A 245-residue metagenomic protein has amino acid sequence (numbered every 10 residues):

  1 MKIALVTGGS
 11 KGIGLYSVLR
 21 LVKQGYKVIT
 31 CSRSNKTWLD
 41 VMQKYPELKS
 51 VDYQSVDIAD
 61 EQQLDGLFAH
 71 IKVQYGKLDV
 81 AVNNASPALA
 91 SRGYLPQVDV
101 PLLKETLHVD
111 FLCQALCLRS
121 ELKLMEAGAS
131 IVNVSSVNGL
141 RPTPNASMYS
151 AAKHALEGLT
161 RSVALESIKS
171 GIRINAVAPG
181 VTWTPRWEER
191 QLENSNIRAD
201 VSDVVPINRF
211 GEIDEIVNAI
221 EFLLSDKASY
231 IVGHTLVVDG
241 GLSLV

Functional and structural regions predicted by a protein language model:
S10-K11: Conserved glycine-rich cofactor-binding loop
D65, A88-K104, N145-M148, E188 (+1 more regions): Conserved mid-core segment of classical short-chain dehydrogenase/reductases
R92, R141, E221, V232-V245: Short C-terminal tail/terminal secondary-structure segment of NAD(P)H-dependent dehydrogenase/reductase domains
P96-A115, V132, L156, I207: Catalytic Tyr-X3-Lys loop
V109-A129, A164-L165, K169, S225: Amphipathic alpha-helical dimer-interface segment in Rossmann-like NAD(P)H-dependent oxidoreductases
L118, A152, T160: Active-site helix of classical SDR
S136: Residue(s) in the substrate-gating loop at a strand-loop-helix junction that position the organic substrate next
I168, R173, I231-G233: Short, small/polar-rich loop/turn modules that mediate ligand/substrate recognition or access, typified
